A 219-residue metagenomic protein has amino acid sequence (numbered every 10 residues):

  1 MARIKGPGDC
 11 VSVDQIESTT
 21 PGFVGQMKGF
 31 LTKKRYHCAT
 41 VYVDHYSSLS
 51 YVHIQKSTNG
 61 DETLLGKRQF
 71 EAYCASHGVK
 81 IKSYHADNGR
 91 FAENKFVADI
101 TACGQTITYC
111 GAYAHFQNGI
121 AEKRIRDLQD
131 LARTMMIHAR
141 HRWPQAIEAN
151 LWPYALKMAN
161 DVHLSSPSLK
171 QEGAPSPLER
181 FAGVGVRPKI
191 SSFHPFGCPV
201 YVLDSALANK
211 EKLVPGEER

Functional and structural regions predicted by a protein language model:
M1-D130, V184-R219: Retroviral integrase
T134: Active-site-proximal alpha-helical scaffold in enzymes
I137-A206, E211-P215: Charged, gly/pro-enriched flexible loop segments at helix/strand junctions
